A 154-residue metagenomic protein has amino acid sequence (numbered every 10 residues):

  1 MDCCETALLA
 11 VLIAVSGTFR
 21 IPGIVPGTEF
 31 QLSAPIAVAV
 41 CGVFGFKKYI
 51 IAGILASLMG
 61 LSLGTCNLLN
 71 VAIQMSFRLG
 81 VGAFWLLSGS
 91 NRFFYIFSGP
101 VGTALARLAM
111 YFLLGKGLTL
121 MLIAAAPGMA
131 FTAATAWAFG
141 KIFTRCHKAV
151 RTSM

Functional and structural regions predicted by a protein language model:
M1-M154: Loop-helix junctions at membrane interfaces
